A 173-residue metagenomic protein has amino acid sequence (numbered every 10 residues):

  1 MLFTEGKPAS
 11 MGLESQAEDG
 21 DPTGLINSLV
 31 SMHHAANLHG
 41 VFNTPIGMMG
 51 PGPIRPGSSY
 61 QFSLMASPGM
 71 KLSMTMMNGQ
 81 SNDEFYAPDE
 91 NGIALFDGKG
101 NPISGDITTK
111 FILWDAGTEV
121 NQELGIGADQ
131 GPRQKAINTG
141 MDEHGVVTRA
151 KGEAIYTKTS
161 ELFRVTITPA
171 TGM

Functional and structural regions predicted by a protein language model:
M1-E90: Structured domain cores in non-transmembrane regions
L2, S10-L13, I26, K71-S73 (+3 more regions): Primarily extracytoplasmic/secreted proteins and surface-exposed domains characterized by disulfide-bonded cysteine
M11-A35, G117-E143: A broadly tuned preference for mixed-charge, low-complexity surface segments
M65-S67, I112-W114, T166-A170: A structural detector for beta-sheet-dominated domains
N82-R133: An exposed acidic His-Trp-rich patch
E119-M173: Activation corresponds to long, low-complexity, non-globular regions
